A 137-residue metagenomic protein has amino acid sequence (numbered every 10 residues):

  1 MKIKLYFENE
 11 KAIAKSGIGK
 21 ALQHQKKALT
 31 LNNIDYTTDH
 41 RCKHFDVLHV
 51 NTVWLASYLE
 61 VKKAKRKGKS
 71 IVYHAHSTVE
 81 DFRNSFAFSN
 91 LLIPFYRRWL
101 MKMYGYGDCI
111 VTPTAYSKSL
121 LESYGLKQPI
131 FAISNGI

Functional and structural regions predicted by a protein language model:
K2-I13: Nucleotide-activated donor-dependent transferases that construct or modify glycoconjugates
G17-L29: Short amphipathic alpha-helix
T38-S57, V72: Short N-terminal targeting/anchoring amphipathic segment
V47-H49, K63-R83, V111, F131-S134: Active-site proximal beta-strand in glycosyltransferases
L55, Y116-K118: Alpha-helix capping/helix-boundary segments
R66, L91-I110: Membrane-proximal helix-turn-helix segments that form the acceptor-binding/catalytic region of lipid-linked
Y73-R98, Y124: Acceptor-binding helix/loop patch of EC 2.4 sugar-transfer enzymes, predominantly nucleotide-sugar-dependent
Y116, I133-G136: Carbohydrate-associated surface elements
